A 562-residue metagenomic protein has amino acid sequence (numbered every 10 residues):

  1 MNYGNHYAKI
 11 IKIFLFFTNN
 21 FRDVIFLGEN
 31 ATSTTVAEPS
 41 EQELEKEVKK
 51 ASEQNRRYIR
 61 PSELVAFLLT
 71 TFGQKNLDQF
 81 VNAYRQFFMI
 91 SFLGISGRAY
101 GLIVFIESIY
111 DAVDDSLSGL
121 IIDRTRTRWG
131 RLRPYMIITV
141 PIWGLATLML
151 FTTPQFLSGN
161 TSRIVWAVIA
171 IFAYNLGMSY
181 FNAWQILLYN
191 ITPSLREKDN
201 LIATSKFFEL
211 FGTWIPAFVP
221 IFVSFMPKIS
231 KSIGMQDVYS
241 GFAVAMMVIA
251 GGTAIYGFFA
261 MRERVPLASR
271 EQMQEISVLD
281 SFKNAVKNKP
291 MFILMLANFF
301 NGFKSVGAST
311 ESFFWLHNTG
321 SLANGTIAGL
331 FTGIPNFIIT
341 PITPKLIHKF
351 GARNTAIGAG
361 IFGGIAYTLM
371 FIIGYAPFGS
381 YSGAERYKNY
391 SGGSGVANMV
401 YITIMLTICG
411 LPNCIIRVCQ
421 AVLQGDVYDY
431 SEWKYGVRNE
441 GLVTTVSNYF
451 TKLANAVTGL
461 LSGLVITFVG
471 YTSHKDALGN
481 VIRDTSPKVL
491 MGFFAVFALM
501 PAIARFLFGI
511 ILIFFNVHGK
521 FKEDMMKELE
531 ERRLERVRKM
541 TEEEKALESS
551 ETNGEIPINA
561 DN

Functional and structural regions predicted by a protein language model:
N5, K9-I25: Short, positively charged and aromatic/hydrophobic N-terminal segments
F17, F21, G28-A31, T35-E544 (+1 more regions): Membrane-embedded alpha-helical bundles of multi-pass transporters/translocases, especially carrier/permease families
I558-N562: Short, charged juxtamembrane terminal tails flanking transmembrane helices
